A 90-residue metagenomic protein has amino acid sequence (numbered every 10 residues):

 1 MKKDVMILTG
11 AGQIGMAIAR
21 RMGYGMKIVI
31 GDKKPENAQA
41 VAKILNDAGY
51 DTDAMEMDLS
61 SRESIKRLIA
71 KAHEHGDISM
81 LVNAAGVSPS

Functional and structural regions predicted by a protein language model:
M1-V29: Canonical Rossmann dinucleotide-binding motif of NAD(H)/NADP(H)-dependent dehydrogenases/reductases, specifically
V5, S79-M80: Conserved catalytic-site loops of classical short-chain dehydrogenases/reductases
Y24-A40: Conserved glycine-rich Rossmann-like NAD(P)H-binding loop of the short-chain dehydrogenase/reductase
P35-E36, M57-R67: The beta1-alpha1 cofactor-binding region of Rossmann-like NAD(H)/NADP(H)-dependent oxidoreductases
V41-G49: Short, conserved SAM-binding/catalytic segment of Class I S-adenosyl-L-methionine-dependent methyltransferases
T52-A54: Hydrophobic/aromatic anchor residues within beta-strands of the central parallel beta-sheet of Rossmann-like
K71-D77: Glycine-rich phosphate-binding loop signature in dinucleotide/nucleotide-binding domains
A84-S90: Conserved NAD(P)H cofactor-binding loop of Rossmann-fold oxidoreductase domains
